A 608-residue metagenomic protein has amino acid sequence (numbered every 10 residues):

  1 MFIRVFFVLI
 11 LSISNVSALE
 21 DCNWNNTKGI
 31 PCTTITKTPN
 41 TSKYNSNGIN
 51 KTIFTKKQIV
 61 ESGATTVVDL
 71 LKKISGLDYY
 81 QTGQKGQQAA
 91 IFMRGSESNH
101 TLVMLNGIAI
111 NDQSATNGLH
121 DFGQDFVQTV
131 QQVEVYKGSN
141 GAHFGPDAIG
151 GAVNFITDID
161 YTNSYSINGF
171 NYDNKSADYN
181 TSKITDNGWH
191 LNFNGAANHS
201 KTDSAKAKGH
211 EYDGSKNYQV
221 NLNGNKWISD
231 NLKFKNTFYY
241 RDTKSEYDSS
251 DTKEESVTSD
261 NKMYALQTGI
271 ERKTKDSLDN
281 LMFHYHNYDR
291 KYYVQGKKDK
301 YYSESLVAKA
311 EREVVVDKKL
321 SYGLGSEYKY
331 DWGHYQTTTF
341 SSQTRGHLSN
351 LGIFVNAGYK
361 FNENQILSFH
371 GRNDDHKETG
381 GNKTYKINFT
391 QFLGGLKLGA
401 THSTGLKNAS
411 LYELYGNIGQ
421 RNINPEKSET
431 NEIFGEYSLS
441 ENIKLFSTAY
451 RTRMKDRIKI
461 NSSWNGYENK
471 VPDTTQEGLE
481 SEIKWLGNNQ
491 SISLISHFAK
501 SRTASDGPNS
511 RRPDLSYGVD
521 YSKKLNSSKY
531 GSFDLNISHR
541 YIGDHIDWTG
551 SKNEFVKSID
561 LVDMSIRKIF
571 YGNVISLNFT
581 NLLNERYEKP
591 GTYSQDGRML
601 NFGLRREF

Functional and structural regions predicted by a protein language model:
F7, S182, D186, N225-W227 (+2 more regions): Conserved C-terminal beta-signal and adjacent last beta-strands/turns of outer-membrane beta-barrel proteins
I30-V60: N-terminal periplasmic "start-of-domain" segments of outer-membrane beta-barrel proteins
C32, V67-L70, A89-F92, V103-M104 (+4 more regions): N-terminal periplasmic accessory domains that precede and gate Gram-negative outer-membrane beta-barrel machines
V68, K72-A109: Extracytoplasmic beta-strand/coil segments of soluble accessory domains associated with Gram-negative outer-membrane
A109-K137: Short acidic/polar hinge/loop motifs at secondary-structure boundaries that mediate gating or recognition
G141-A142, N154, Y161-N168, K175-S259 (+1 more regions): Periplasmic-side early beta-strands and strand-to-turn transitions of outer-membrane beta-barrels
K253-G269, K273, E378, F392-K397 (+4 more regions): Outer-membrane beta-barrel signature, preferentially recognizing the C-terminal barrel domain of Gram-negative
K360-I366, L445, Y450-R453, K470-T549 (+2 more regions): Gram-negative outer-membrane beta-barrel transporters
